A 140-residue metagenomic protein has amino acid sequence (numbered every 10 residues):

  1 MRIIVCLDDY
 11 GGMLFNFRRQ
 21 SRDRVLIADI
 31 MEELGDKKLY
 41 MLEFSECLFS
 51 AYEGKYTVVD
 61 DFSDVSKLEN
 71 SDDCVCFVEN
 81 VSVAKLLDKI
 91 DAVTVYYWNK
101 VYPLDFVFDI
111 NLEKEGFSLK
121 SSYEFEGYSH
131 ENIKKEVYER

Functional and structural regions predicted by a protein language model:
M1-R140: Enzymes that bind and transform nitrogen-containing heteroaromatic metabolites
